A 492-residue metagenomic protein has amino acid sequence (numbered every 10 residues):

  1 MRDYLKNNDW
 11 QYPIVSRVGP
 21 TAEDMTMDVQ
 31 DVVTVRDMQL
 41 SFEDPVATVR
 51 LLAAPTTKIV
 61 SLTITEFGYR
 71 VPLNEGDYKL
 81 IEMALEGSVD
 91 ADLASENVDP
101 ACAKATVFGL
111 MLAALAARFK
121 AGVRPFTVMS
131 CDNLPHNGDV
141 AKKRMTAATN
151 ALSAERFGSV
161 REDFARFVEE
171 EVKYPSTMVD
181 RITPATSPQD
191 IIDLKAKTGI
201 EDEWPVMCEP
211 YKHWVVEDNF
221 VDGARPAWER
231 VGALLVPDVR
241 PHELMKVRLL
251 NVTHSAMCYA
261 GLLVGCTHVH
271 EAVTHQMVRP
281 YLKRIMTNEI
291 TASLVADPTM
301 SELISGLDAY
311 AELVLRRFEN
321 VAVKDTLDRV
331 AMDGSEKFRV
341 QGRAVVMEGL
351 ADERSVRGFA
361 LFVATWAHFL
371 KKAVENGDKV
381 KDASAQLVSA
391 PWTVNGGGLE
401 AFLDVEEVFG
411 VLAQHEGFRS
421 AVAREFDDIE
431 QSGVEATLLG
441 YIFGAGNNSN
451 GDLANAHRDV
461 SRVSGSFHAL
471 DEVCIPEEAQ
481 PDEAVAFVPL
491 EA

Functional and structural regions predicted by a protein language model:
M1-A492: Substrate/ligand-engaging "lid" and interaction regions
